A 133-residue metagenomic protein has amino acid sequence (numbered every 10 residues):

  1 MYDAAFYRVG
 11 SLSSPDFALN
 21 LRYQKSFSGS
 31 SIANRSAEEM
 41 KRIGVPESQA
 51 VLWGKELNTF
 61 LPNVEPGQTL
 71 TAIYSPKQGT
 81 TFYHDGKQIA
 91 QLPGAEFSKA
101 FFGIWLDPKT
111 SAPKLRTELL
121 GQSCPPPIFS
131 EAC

Functional and structural regions predicted by a protein language model:
M1-C133: Terminal leader/tail segments of proteins
